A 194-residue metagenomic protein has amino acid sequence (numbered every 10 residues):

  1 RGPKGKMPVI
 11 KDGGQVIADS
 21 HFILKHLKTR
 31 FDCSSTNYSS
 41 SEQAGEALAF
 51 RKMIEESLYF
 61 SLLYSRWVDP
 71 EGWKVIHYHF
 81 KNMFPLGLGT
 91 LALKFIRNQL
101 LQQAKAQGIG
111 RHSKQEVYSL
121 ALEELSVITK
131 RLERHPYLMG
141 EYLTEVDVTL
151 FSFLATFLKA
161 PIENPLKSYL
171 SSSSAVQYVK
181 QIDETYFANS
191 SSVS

Functional and structural regions predicted by a protein language model:
R1-T90, L158: GST-like domain detector, emphasizing the conserved glutathione-binding G-site in the N-terminal thioredoxin-like
F60-V179: GST-like fold's C-terminal all-alpha helical module
K180-S194: C-terminal helix/juxtamembrane-tail motif
